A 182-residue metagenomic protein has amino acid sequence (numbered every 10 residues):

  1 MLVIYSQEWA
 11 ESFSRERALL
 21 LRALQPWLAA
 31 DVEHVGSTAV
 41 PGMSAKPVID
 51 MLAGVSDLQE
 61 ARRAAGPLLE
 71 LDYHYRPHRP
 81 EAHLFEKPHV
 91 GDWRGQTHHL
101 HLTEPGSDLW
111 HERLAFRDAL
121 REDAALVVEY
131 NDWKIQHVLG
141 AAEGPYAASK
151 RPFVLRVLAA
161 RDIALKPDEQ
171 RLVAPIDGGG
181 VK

Functional and structural regions predicted by a protein language model:
M1-E33: Helical scaffold of the NTase/Pol beta-like nucleotidyltransferase catalytic core
M1-W9, A53, A115-L120: Short histidine-centered catalytic/ligand-binding loop motif
V35-P41, L84-E86: Short, solvent-exposed loop/turn elements at beta->coil junctions and helix N-caps that rim active or binding pockets
G36, M51, H98-L102: A structural signal for short, well-ordered beta-strand segments
T38-E60: Catalytic metal-binding acidic patch
R63-D72: Short amphipathic alpha-helices in soluble, non-transmembrane regions that often serve as interface/regulatory elements
Y73-S107: Conserved catalytic core of two-metal-ion nucleotidyltransferases
L102, G106-K182: Catalytic cores of NTP-dependent nucleotidyl/adenyl transfer enzymes across multiple folds
